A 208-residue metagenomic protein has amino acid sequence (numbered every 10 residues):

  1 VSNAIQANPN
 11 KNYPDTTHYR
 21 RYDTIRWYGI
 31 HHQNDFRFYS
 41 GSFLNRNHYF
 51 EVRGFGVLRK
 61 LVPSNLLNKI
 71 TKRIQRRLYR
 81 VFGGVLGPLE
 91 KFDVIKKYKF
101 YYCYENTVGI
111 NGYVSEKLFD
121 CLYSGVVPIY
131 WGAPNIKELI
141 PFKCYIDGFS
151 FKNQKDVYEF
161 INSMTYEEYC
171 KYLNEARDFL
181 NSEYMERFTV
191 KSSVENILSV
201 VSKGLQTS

Functional and structural regions predicted by a protein language model:
V1-I146, M164, E168, N181-L205: Nucleotide-sugar donor-binding catalytic core of glycosyltransferases
F151-Y169: C-terminal "capping" alpha-helix adjacent to the active site of nucleotide-linked donor transferases in cell-envelope
V157, K171-Y184: Short amphipathic alpha-helix in glycosyltransferases
S208: Catalytic cores of glycan-processing enzymes that make or break glycosidic bonds
